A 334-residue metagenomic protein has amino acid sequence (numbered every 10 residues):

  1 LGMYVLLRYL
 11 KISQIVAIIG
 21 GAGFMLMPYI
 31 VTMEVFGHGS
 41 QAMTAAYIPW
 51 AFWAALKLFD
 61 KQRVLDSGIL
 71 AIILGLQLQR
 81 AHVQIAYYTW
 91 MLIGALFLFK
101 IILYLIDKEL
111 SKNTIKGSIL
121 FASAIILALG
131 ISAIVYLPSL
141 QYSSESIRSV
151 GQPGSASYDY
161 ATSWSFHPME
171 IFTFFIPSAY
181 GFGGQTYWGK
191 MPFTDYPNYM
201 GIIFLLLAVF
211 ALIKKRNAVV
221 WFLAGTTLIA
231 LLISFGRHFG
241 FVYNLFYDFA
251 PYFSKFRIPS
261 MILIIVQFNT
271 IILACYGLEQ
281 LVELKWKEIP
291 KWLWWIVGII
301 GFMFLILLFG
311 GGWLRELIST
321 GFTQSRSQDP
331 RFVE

Functional and structural regions predicted by a protein language model:
G2-V5, W50-K57, I93-I101, F204-K215 (+3 more regions): Transmembrane alpha-helices and membrane-interface helical segments of multi-pass integral membrane enzymes
G2-Y9, Q14-Y104, L120-S139, I300: Membrane-embedded helix bundles of polyisoprenyl
R8-L10, L56-S67, K100-K116, K214-R216 (+1 more regions): Membrane-interface junctions at the ends of membrane-embedded or membrane-associated helices
I30-M43, G154-S155, T186-Y196, I229-N269 (+2 more regions): Membrane-helix boundary/interfacial segments in multi-pass membrane proteins
L78-Q79, V83-G94, S260, Q267 (+2 more regions): Membrane-embedded alpha-helical segments of integral membrane proteins
F97, K112-L140, S155-A156, A224-I229 (+1 more regions): Hydrophobic alpha-helical membrane-interfacial segments at the cytosolic entry of transmembrane helices
L105-I119, P197, L207-F241, K285-I296: Membrane-interface helix-loop-helix junctions at transmembrane boundaries of multi-pass membrane enzymes, predominantly
A124-A211, P251, G310-E334: Periplasmic/ER-lumenal interhelical loops and adjacent helix-loop junctions in multi-pass membrane proteins
